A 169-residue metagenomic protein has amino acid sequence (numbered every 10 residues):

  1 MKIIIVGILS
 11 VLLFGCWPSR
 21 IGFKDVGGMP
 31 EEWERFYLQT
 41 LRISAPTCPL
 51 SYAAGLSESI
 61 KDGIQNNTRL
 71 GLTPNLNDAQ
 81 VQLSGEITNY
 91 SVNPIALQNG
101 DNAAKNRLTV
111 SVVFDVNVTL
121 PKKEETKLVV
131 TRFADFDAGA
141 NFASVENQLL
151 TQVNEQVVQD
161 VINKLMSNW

Functional and structural regions predicted by a protein language model:
M1-C16: Sec-dependent bacterial lipoprotein signal peptides
M1-I5, A45, E146: Structural motif marking the loop-to-transmembrane transition
F14-E58, D62, R69, N163-W169: A structural "domain/chain start" motif
W17, V118-L120, E125, F136-W169: C-terminal/domain-edge helix-coil "capping" segments
K24, N67-G71, N77-E125, F133-S144: Surface-exposed short loop/turn segments
L38, V129-T131: Short amphipathic
T47-E58, A103, R107, A143-Q156: Soluble non-cytosolic domains of exported or imported proteins
